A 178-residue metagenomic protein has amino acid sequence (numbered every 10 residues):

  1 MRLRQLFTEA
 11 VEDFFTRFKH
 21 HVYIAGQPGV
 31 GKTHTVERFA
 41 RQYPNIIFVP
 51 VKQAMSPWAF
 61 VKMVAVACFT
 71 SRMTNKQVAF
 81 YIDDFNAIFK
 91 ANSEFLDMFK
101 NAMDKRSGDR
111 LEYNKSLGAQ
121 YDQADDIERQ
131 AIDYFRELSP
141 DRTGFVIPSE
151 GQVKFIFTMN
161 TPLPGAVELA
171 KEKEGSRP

Functional and structural regions predicted by a protein language model:
M1-R17: N-terminal pre-Walker A segment at the start of P-loop NTPase domains
R17-T35: Walker A/P-loop nucleotide-binding motif
V30, Q42-V78, A87-K90: AAA+/P-loop NTPase substrate/partner-engagement loops
K32, I88-A91, L163-A170: Switch/connector loops and helix/strand junctions flanking conserved nucleotide-binding motifs in nucleotide-processing
R38-F39, Y43, A102: Hydrophobic residues on the short alpha-helix immediately C-terminal to a glycine-rich phosphate/catalytic loop
D83-F85: Walker B catalytic acidic pair
A91-G151, N160: Conserved catalytic/switch belt of AAA+ P-loop NTPases
E168-P178: A short helix-turn-beta junction within AAA+ P-loop NTPase domains corresponding to the substrate/partner-engaging
